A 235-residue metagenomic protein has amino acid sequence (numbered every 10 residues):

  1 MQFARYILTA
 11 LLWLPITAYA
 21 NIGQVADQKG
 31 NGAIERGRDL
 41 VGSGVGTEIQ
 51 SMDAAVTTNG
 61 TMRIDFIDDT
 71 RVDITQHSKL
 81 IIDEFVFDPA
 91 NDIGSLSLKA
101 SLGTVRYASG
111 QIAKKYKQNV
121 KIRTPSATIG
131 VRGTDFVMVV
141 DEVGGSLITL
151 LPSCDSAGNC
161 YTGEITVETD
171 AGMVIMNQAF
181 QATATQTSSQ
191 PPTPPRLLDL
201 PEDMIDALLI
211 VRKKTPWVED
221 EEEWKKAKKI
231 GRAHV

Functional and structural regions predicted by a protein language model:
M1-L8, L14-A20, L40-G44, N91-S95 (+2 more regions): C-terminal interaction modules
A18-V56, G60-D65, D69-V72, F85-N91 (+2 more regions): N-terminal domain-start segments of secreted/luminal proteins
G23-V25, A54-V56, V72, S97-L98 (+2 more regions): His/acidic/aromatic-lined binding-pocket segments of jelly-roll/cupin-type domains and related regulatory beta-sandwich
A26-G30, T57-G60, K115-Y116, D155-E164 (+1 more regions): A short, compositionally biased
D27, Q76, A100, G133 (+1 more regions): Flexible glycine-/small-residue-rich
A55-I64, D73-I122, G163-I165: Short, small-residue-rich packing micro-motifs
D69, Q76-K79, P125-S126, G133-T134 (+1 more regions): Tight coil/turn sites that cap or link beta-strands
K114-F136: Long, low-complexity intrinsically disordered regions
